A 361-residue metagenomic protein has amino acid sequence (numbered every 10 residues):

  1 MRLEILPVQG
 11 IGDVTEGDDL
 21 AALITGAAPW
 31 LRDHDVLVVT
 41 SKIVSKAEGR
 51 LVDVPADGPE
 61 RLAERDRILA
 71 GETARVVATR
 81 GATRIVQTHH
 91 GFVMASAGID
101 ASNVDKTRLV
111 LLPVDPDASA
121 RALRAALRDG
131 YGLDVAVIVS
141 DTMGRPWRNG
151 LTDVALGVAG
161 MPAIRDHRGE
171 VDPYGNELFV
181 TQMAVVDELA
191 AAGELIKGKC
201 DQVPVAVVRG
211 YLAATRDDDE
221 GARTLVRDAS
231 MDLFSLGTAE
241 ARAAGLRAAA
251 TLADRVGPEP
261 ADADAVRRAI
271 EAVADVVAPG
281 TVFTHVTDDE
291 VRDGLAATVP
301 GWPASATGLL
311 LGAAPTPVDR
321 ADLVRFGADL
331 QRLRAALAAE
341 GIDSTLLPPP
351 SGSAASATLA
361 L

Functional and structural regions predicted by a protein language model:
M1-P59: N-terminal, positively charged regions that mediate nucleic acid binding
R2-E16, L20-L23, P59-R67, S102 (+4 more regions): N-terminal loops that bind phosphate or other acidic moieties and the adjacent beta-alpha structural core
E4-Q9, V54, R65-A101, V135-L309 (+3 more regions): A structural signal for small-residue-enriched, beta-sheet-centric alpha/beta enzyme cores and oligomeric scaffold folds
A21, P116-R124, V186, A190 (+2 more regions): Short, hydrophobic/amphipathic alpha-helical packing segments that form internal helix faces or helix-helix interfaces
W30-L31, D129-G130, K199: Alpha-helix C-cap/termination motif
L109-D153: Internal active-site segments that recognize and position negatively charged phosphoryl groups and nucleotide moieties
R334: Substrate-recognition/cap regions that form aromatic- and gly/pro-loop-enriched pockets for small-molecule ligands
